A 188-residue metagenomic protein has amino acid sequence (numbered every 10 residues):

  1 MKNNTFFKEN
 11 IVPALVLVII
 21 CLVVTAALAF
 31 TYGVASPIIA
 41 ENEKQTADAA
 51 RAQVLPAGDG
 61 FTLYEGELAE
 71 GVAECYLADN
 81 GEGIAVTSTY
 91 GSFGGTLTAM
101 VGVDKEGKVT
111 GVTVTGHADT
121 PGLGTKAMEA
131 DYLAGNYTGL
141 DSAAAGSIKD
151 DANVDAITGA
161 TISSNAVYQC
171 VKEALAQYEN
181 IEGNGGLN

Functional and structural regions predicted by a protein language model:
K2-N188: Flexible, solvent-exposed loop/hinge segments and secondary-structure transition points
